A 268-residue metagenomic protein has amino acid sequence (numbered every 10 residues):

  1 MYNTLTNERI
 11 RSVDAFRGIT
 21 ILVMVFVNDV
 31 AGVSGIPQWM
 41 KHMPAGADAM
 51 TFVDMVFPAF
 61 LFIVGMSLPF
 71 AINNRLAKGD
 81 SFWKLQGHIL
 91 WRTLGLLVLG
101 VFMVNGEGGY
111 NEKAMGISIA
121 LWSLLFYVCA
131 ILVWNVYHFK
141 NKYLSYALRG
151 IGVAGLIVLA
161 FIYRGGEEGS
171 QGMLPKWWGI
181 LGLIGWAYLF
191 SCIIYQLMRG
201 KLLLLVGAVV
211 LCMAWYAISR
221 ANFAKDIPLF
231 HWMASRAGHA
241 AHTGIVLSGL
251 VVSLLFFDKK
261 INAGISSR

Functional and structural regions predicted by a protein language model:
Y2-V104, G109: N-terminal signal-anchor module of multipass membrane proteins
T6, D14, T20-I21, V27 (+7 more regions): Membrane-embedded transmembrane-helix bundle of lipid-linked glycan/lipid transferases
T6-I10, L76-Q86, H138-A147, Q196-L205 (+1 more regions): Membrane-interface helix-boundary motifs at transmembrane edges
N28-I36, F102-Y110, L156-G172, C212-H231 (+1 more regions): C-terminal ends of transmembrane alpha-helices and the immediately adjacent extracellular/lumenal or cytosolic loop
A49-P58, G116-W122, S170-I184, F223-V246: Interfacial loop-to-helix transition and helix-capping segments at the boundaries of transmembrane helices
F57-S67, L96, L121-F139, G182-Q196 (+1 more regions): Hydrophobic cores of alpha-helical transmembrane segments in multi-pass inner/ER membrane proteins, independent
N74-I184: Membrane-interface helix-loop-helix modules in multi-pass inner-membrane proteins
L197-R268: Aromatic-enriched alpha-helical transmembrane segments of multi-pass intramembrane proteins
